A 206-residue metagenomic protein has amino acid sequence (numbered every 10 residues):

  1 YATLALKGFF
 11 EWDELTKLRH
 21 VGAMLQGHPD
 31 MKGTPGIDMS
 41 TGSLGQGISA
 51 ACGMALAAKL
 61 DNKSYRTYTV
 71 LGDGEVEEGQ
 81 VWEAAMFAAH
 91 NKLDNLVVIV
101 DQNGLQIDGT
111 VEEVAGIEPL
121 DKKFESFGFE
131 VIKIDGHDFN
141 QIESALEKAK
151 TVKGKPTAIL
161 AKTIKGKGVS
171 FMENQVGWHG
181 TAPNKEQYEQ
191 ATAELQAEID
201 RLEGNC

Functional and structural regions predicted by a protein language model:
Y1, D30, Q80-W82, D108-E112 (+2 more regions): Short acidic, glycine/serine/threonine-rich loops at helix termini
Y1-E83, A89-H90: Cofactor-binding active-site loop characterized by glycine-rich and histidine/acidic residues
V21-M24, L71-E78, Q102-Q106, H137-F139 (+1 more regions): Acidic, glycine-rich active-site loops and adjacent beta-strand->loop/helix elements that engage anionic groups
N62-Y65, E112-A145, Q196-C206: Conserved thiamine diphosphate
Y65-T69, L96, K155-A161: Generic beta-sheet signal
E78-N103, A158-L160: A short alpha/beta connector and helix-capping loop motif
D94-V114, E118-F124: Histidine/lysine/aspartate-rich catalytic loop segments that bind and position anionic ligands
F139-C206: Glycine/aspartate-rich loop-and-adjacent alpha/beta segment that forms the canonical ThDP
